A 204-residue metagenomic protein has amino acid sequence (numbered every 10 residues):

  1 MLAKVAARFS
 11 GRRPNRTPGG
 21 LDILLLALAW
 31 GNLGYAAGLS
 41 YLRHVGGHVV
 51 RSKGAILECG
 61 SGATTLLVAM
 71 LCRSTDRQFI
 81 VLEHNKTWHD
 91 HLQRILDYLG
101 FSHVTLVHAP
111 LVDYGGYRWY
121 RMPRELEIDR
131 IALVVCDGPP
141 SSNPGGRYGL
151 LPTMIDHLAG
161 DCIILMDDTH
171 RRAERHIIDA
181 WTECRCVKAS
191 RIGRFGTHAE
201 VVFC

Functional and structural regions predicted by a protein language model:
P18-R51: Class I SAM-dependent methyltransferase Rossmann-like catalytic core, especially the SAM/SAH-binding loop
S52-G62: Conserved class I S-adenosyl-L-methionine
A63-S74: Conserved SAM-binding loop of SAM-dependent methyltransferases across substrates and taxa, primarily the Class I
R77-E83: Conserved SAM-binding motif I beta-strand of class I
H89-D90: Short alpha-helix immediately C-terminal to the canonical SAM-binding loop
Q93-D129: S-adenosyl-L-methionine
Y114-P152, H198: A conserved mid-domain beta-alpha-beta active-site/ligand-binding segment of alpha/beta enzyme cores
P139-C204: C-terminal substrate-binding/active-site "lid" region of AdoMet-derived donor-dependent transferases
